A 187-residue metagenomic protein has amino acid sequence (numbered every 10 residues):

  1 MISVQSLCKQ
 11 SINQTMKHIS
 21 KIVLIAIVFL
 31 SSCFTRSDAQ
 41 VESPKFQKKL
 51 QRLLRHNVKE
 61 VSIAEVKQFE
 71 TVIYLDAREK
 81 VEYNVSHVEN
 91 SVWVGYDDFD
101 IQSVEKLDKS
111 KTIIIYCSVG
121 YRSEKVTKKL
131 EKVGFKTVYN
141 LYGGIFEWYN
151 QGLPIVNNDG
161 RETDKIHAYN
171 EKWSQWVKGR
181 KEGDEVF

Functional and structural regions predicted by a protein language model:
M1-K45: Bacterial Sec-dependent N-terminal signal peptides
K17, C33-I63, F69-E70, K80-K111 (+1 more regions): Rhodanese-like catalytic fold shared by cysteine-dependent sulfurtransferases and DSP/PTP-type phosphatases
Y74-D76: Structural scaffold elements adjacent to functional motifs in cytosolic proteins
Y116: Short, surface-exposed ligand- or partner-binding patches at beta-edge/loop junctions that are enriched in aromatics
G120: Conserved G/P- and acidic residue-centered "switch" motifs that form tight phosphate/ATP-binding loops in soluble
